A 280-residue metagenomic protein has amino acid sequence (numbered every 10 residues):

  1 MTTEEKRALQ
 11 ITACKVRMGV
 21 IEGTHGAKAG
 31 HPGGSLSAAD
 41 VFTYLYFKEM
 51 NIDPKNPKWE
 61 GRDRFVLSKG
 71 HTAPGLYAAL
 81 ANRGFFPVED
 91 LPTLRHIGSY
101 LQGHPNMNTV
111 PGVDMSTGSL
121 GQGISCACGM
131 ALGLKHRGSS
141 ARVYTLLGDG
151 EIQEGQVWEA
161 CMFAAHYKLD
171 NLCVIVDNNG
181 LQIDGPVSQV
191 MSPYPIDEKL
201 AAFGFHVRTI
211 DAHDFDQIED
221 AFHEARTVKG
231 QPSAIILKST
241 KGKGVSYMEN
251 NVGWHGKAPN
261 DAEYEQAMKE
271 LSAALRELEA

Functional and structural regions predicted by a protein language model:
M1-V16: N-terminal hydrophobic or amphipathic helices/low-complexity stretches enriched in small/hydrophobic/Pro/Gly
A13-A29, D177-N179: N-terminal capping segment at the start of a domain
V20-T24, S35-H166: Cofactor-binding active-site loop characterized by glycine-rich and histidine/acidic residues
H71-T72, L76, N179-G180, D214 (+1 more regions): Glycine-rich beta-alpha junction loops
Y77-A78, N106, Q156-W158, D184-S188 (+1 more regions): Short acidic, glycine/serine/threonine-rich loops at helix termini
R83, V190, E249-G253: Short secondary-structure boundary/capping segments
G112, S116-S119, I124-V228: Thiamine diphosphate
F215-A280: Glycine/aspartate-rich loop-and-adjacent alpha/beta segment that forms the canonical ThDP
